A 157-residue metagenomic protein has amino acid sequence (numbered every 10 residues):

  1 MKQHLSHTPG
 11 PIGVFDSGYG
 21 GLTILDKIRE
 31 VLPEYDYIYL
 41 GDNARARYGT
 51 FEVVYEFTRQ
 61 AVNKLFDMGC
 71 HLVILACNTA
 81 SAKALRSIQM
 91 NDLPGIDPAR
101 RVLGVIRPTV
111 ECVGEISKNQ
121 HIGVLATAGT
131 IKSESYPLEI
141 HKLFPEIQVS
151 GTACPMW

Functional and structural regions predicted by a protein language model:
M1-W157: Non-catalytic structural scaffold of enzyme domains
